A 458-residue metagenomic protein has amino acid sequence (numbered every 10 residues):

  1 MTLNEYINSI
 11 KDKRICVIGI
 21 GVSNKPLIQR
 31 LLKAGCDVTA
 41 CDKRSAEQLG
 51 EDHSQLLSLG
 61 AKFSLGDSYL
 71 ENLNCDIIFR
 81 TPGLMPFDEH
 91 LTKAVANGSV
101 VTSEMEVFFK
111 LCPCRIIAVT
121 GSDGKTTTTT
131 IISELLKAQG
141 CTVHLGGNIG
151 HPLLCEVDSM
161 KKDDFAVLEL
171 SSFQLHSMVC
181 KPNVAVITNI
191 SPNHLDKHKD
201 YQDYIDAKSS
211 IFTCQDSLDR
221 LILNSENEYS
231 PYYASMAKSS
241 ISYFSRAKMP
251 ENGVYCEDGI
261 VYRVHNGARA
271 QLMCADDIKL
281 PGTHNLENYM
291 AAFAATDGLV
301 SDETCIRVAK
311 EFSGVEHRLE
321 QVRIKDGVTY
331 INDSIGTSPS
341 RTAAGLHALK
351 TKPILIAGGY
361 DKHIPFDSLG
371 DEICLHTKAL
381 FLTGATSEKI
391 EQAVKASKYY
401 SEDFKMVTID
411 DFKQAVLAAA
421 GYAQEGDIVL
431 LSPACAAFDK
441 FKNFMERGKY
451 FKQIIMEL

Functional and structural regions predicted by a protein language model:
M1-S103, S301: N-terminal leader/targeting and accessory segments in enzymes
L3-R14, N24-A34, T142, L272-K378: Nucleotide phosphate-binding/pyrophosphate-handling subdomain across enzymes that bind or process nucleotide phosphates
Q29, L70-C75, P82-S225, Y229-S239 (+2 more regions): Phosphate-binding loop of NTP-binding sites
L31, I78, V119, N148 (+11 more regions): Residue-level signal for inorganic ion chemistry
D37-R44, L221-S225, I356-A357, H376-A385: Short internal beta-strands
V38-D42, H144-L145, V167, Y243 (+1 more regions): Short beta-strand "acidic-cap" motif of Rossmann-like dinucleotide-binding folds
T39-K43, S64-D67, T102-E106, K238-C256 (+4 more regions): Beta-strand->loop->alpha-helix junctions that form or flank phosphate-binding loops in nucleotide-handling enzymes
H53-S54, D367-G426: C-terminal helical cap/extension that packs against the catalytic core of soluble nucleotide-cofactor enzymes
